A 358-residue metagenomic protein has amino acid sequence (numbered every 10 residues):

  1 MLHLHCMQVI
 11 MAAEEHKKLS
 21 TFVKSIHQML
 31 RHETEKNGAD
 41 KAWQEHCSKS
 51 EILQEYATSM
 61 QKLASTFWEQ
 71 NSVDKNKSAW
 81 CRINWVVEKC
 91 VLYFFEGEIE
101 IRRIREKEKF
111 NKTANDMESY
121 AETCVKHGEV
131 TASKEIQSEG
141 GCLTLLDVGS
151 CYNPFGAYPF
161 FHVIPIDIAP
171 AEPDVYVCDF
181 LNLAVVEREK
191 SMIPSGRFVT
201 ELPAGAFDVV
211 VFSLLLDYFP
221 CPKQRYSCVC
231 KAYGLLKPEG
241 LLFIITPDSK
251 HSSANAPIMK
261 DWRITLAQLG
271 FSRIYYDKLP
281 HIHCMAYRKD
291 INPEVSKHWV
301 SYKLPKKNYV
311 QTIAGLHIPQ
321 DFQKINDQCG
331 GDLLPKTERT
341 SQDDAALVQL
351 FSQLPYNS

Functional and structural regions predicted by a protein language model:
M1-T144, Y152-Y158, V295, S301-S358: N-terminal accessory regions of S-adenosyl-L-methionine
L146-G149, D167: Conserved S-adenosyl-L-methionine
F161-I166: Short beta-strand element of Class I
L181, V186-V210: A short acidic, Gly/Pro-enriched loop at the edge of an enzyme's catalytic core that lines a small-molecule cofactor
T200-E201, Q224-L241: A short glycine-rich, Lys/Arg-flanked "PGG" loop and its adjoining helix->strand segment in the class I
V210-Y218: Short catalytic micro-motifs in class I SAM-dependent methyltransferases
L241-Q268: Conserved class I S-adenosyl-L-methionine
M259-Y276, R288-H298: A SAM-dependent methyltransferase catalytic signature shared across enzymes that methylate proteins
